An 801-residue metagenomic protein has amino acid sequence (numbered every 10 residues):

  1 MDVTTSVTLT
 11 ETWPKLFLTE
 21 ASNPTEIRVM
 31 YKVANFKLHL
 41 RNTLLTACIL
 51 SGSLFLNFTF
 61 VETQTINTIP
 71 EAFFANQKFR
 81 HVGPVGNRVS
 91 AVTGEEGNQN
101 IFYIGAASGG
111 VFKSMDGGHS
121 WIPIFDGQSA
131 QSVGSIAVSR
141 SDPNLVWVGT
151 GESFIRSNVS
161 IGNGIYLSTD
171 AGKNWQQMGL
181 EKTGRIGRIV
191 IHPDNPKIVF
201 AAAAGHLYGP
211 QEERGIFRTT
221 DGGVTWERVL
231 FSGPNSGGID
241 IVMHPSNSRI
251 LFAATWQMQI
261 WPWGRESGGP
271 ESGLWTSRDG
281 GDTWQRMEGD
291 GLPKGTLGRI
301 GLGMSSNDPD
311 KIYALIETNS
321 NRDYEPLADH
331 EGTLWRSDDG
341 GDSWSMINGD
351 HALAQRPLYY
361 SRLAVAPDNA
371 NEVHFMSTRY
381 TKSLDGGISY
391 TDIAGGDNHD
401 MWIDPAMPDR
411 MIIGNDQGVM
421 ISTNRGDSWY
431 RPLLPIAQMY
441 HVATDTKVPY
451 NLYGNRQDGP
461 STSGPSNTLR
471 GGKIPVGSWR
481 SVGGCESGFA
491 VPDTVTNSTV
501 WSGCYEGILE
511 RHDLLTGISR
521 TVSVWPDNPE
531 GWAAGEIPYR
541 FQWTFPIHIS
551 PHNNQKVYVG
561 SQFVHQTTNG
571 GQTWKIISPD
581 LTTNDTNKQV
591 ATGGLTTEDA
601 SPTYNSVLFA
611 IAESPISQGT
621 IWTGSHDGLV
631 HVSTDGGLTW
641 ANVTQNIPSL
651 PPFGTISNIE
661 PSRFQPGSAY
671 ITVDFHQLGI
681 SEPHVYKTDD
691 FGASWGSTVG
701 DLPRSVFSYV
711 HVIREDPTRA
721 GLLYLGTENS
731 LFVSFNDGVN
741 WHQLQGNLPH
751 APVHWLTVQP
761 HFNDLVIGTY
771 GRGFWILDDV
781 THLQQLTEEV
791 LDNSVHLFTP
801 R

Functional and structural regions predicted by a protein language model:
T4-T8, W13, S22: Low-acidity, Ser/Thr- and Arg-rich intrinsically disordered low-complexity segments
P14-L16, L38: Cationic, low-complexity basic patches in intrinsically disordered or flexible, solvent-exposed regions
I27-A47: Bacterial N-terminal signal peptides that target proteins for export
T43-N57: Bacterial N-terminal signal peptides
F55-T65: Bacterial Sec-dependent signal peptides at the C-terminal "C-region" and cleavage site
Q64-R801: Beta-propeller blade termini and top-face loops
